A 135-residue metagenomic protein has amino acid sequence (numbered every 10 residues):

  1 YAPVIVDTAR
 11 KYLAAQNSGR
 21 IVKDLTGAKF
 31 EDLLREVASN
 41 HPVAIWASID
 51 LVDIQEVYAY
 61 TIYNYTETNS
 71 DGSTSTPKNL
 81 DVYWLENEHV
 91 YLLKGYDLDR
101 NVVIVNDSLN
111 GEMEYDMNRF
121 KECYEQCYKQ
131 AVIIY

Functional and structural regions predicted by a protein language model:
Y1-P42, Y128-Y135: Cysteine-nucleophile protease catalytic domains, especially the papain-like/related folds used in DUB/UBL proteases
A38, L51-D53, V57-Y135: Noncatalytic regulatory segments and standalone regulatory/sensor domains
V43-A47: A short, Trp-centered hydrophobic/proline-enriched beta-strand micro-motif
